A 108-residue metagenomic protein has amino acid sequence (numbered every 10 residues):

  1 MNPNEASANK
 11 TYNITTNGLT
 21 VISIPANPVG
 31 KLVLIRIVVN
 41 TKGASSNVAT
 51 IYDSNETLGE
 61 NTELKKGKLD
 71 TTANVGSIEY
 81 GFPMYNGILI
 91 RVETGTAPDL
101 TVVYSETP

Functional and structural regions predicted by a protein language model:
M1-K31, K42, E93-P108: C-terminal interaction-tip segments
N9, T62-T71: Solvent-exposed serine/threonine-rich low-complexity stretches and specific carbohydrate-binding patches
G18, G76-I78, N86: Residue-level marker for the onset of beta-strands and adjacent loop->beta junctions in well-ordered domains
S23, N74-F82: Exposed aromatic-hydrophobic patches
L32-L34, S46: Core-facing hydrophobic residues within beta-strands of well-ordered domains
I35-I37, G81-P98: Noncatalytic modules at the cell exterior or secretory-pathway interfaces, chiefly beta-strand-rich lectin/adhesion
G43-E63, T101-V103: Short, surface-exposed beta-strand/strand-loop-strand elements in extracellular ectodomains
I51-Y52, K66-D70, R91-E93: Beta-strand-rich, repetitive solenoid scaffolds
